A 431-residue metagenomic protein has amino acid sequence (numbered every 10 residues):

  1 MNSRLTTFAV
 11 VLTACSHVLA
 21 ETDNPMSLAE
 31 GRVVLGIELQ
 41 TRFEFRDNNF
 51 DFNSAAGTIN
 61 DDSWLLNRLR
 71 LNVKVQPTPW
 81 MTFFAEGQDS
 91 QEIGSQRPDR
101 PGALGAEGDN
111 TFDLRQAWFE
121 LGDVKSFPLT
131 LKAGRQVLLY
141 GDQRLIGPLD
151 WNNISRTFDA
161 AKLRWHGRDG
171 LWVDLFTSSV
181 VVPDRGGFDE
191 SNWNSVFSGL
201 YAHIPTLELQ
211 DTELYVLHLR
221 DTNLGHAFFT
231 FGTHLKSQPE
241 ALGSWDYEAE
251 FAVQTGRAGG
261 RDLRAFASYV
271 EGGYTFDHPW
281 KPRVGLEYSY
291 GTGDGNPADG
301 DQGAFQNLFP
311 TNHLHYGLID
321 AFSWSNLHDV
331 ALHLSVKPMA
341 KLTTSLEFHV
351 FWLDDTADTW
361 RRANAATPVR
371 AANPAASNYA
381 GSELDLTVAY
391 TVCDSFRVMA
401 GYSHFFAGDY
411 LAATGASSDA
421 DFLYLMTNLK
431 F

Functional and structural regions predicted by a protein language model:
M1-D23: Cleavable N-terminal export/targeting peptides
C15-L39, F45, T58, A298-D301 (+4 more regions): Outer-membrane beta-barrel biogenesis signature
N24-S54, T82-A85, L171, Q210 (+1 more regions): Transmembrane beta-strand segments of Gram-negative outer membrane beta-barrel proteins
R42-R46, T82, E86, S90-G94 (+7 more regions): Structural signature of outer-membrane beta-barrel domains
N49-N67, V75-F127, Y140-P148, G186 (+5 more regions): Surface-exposed loop and membrane-interface regions of Gram-negative outer-membrane beta-barrel proteins
F127-L131, P148-A298, K337, V350 (+3 more regions): Signature for the C-terminal beta-barrel architecture of outer-membrane proteins
S325-D329, H333-D385, T391, F405 (+1 more regions): Outer-membrane beta-barrel transmembrane domain signature
L386, S418-F431: Outer-membrane beta-barrel "beta-signal"
